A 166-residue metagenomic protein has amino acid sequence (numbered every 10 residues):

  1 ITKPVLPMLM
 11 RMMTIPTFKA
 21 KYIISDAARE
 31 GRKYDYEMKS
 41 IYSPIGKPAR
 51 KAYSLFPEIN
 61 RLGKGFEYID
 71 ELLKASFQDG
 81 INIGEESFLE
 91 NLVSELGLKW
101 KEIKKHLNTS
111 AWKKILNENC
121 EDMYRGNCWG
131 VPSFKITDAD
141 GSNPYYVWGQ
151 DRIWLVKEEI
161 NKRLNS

Functional and structural regions predicted by a protein language model:
I1-D79: Structural alpha/beta surface segment adjacent to cysteine/selenocysteine redox centers across thiol/disulfide enzymes
K74-S166: C-terminal cap of thioredoxin/glutaredoxin-like
